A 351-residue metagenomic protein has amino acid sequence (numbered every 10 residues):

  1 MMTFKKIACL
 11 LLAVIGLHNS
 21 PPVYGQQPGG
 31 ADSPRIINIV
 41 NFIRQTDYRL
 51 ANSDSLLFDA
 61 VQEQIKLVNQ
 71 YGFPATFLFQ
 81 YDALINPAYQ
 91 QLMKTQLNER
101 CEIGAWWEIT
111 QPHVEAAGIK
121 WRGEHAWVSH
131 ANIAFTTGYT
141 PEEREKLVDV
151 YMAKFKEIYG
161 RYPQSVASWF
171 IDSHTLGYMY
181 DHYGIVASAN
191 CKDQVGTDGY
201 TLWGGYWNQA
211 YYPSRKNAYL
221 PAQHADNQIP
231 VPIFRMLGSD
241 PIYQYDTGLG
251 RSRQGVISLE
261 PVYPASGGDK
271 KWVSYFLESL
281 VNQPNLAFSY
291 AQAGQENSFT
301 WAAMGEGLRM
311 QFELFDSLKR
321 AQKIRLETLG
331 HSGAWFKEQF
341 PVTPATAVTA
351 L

Functional and structural regions predicted by a protein language model:
A8-N19: Bacterial N-terminal signal peptides
V23-G25: Boundary at the C-terminal end of the N-terminal hydrophobic targeting segment
Q27-E99, A287-G294, S298, F315: Active-site beta->alpha N-cap acidic-glycine motif
R44-D47, D59-K66, Y71, A153 (+3 more regions): Catalytic grooves of carbohydrate-active enzymes
Y48-F58, L78-Q90, Q111-V114, V166-L176 (+4 more regions): Acidic-and-aromatic substrate-binding clefts and catalytic sites of carbohydrate-active enzymes
Y81-F170, Q228-I257, A287-F299, T328-H331: Metal-dependent polysaccharide deacetylase catalytic core of the NodB/CE4 family, i.e., the active-site-bearing domain
T140-K216: Catalytic domains of cell-wall/extracellular-matrix polysaccharide-remodeling enzymes, centered on de-N-acetylation
F336-L351: Surface beta-strand/loop "capping" patches
